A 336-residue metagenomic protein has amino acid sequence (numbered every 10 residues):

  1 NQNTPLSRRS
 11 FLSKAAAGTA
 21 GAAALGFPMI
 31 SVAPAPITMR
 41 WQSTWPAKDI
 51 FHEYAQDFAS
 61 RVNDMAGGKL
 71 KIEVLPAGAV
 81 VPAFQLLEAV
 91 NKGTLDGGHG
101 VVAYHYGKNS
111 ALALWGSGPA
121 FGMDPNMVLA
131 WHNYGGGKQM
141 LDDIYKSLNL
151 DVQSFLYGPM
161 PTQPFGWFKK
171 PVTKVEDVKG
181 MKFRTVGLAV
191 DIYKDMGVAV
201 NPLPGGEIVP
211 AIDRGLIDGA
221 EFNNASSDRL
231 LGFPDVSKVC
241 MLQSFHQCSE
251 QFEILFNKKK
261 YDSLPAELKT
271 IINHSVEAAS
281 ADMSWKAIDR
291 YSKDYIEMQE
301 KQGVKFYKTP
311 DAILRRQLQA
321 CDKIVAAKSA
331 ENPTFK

Functional and structural regions predicted by a protein language model:
T4-V128, M140-K336: N-terminal secretory/targeting leader peptides
